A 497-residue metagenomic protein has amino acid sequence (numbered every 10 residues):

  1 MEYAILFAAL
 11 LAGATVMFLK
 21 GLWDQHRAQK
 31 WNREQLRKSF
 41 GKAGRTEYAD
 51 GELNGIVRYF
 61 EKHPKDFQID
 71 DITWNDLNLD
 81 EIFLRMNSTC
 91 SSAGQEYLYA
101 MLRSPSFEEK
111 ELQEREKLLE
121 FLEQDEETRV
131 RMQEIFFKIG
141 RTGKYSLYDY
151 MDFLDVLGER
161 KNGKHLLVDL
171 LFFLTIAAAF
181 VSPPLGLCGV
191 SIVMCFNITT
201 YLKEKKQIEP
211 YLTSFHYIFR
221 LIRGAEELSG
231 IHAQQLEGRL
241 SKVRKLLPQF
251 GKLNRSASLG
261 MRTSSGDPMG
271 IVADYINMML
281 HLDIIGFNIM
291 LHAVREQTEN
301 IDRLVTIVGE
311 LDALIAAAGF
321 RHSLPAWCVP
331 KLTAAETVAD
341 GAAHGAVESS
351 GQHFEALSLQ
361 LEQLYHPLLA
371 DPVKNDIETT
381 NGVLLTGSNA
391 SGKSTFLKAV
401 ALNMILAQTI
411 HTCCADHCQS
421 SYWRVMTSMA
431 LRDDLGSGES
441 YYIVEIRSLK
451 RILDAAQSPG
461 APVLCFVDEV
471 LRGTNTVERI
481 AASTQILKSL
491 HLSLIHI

Functional and structural regions predicted by a protein language model:
M1-N381: Alpha-helical bundle segments enriched in helix-capping/polar residues
A317, L324-I495: ATPase nucleotide-binding head domains, primarily ABC-like/P-loop NTPase cores
